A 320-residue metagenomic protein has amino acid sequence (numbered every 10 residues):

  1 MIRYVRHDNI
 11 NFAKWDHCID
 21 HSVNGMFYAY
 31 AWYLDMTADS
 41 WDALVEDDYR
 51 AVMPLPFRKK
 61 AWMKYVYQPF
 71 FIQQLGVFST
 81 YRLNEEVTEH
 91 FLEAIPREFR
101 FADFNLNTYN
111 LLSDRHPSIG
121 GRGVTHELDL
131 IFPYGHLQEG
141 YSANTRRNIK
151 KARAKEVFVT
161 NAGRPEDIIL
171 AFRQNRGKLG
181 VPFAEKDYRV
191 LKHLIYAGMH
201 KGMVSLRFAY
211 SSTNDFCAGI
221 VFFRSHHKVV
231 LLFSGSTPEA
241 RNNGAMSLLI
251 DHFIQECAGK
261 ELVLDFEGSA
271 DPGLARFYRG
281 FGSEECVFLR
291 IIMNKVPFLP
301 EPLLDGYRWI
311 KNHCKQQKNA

Functional and structural regions predicted by a protein language model:
I2-D48, M53-W62, N107-R241: A conserved beta-strand-loop-helix scaffold within acyl/acetyltransferase catalytic domains
I19, I95-P96, A152, C257: A generic structural signal for well-ordered alpha-helical segments
D39-W41, R97-F101, V204, G259-L262: Short, high-confidence coil segments that cap the C-terminus of an alpha-helix and link into the following beta-strand
Y49, E86-E93, H193-Y196, H200-P302: Aromatic (often tryptophan-rich) hydrophobic motifs at membrane interfaces
F57-A61, P117-H136, G259-A320: Active-site/acyl-donor-binding loops of N-acyltransferases
V66-Q74, I169-Q174: Short, basic/glycine-rich phosphate-binding loops at helix/coil junctions that contact nucleotide phosphates
Q68-Y109: A gly/proline- and charged-residue-enriched helix-loop-helix capping module
